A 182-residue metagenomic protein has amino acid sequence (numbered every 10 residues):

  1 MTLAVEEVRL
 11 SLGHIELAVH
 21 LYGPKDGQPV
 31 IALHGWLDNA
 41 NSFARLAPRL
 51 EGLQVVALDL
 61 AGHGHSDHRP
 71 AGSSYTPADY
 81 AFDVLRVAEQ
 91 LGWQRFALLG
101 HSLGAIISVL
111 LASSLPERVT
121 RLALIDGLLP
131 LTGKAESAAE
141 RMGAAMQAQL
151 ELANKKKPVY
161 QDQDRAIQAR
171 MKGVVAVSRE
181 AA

Functional and structural regions predicted by a protein language model:
M1-V30, E51-Q54, W93-R95, L129: Alpha/beta-hydrolase fold catalytic core
E6, E16-Y22, A32, H101-E117 (+1 more regions): A structural preference for long, well-packed, hydrophobic secondary-structure segments
G13-I15, H20, V56-L99, A135 (+1 more regions): Active-site loop/oxyanion-hole signature of alpha/beta-hydrolase fold enzymes
A18-H68: Conserved HGGG/HGGXW glycine-rich cap/lid loop of the alpha/beta-hydrolase fold
A44, L85, V109-S113: Short, hydrophobic alpha-helix immediately C-terminal to the catalytic nucleophile
W93-R141: Conserved hydrolase catalytic core segment
A144-N154: Short, contiguous pre-domain boundary segments
N154-A182: Conserved alpha/beta-hydrolase catalytic His-Asp/Glu region
